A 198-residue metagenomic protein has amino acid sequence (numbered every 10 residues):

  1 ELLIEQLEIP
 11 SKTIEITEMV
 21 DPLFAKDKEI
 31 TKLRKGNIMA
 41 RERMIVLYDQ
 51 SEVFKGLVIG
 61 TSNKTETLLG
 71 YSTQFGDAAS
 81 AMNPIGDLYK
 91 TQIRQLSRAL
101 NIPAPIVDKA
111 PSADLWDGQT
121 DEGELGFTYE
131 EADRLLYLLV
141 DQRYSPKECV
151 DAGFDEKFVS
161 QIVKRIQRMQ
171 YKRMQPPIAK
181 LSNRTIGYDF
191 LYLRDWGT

Functional and structural regions predicted by a protein language model:
E1-L68, C149: ATP-dependent adenylation/nucleotidyltransferase module used to activate substrates
F24, G70-S72, G118-Q119: Short, well-ordered secondary-structure micro-motifs
G36-M39, T61, M82-G86, L138: Glycine- and other small-residue-rich loops at beta-strand/loop junctions that grip anionic moieties
A40-I45, A79, K90-R94: Amphipathic alpha-helical transducer elements in NTP-driven molecular machines
T67-D87: A mobile, often basic/glycine-rich helix-loop segment that functions as the active-site lid/recognition loop
A78, Q119-T198: Peripheral terminal appendages
Y89-S112, E130, F154: Metal-dependent de-N-acetylase/amidase catalytic core
A110-W116, N183-R184: A glycine-rich phosphate-binding loop feature that marks nucleotide/adenosyl-phosphate handling sites
